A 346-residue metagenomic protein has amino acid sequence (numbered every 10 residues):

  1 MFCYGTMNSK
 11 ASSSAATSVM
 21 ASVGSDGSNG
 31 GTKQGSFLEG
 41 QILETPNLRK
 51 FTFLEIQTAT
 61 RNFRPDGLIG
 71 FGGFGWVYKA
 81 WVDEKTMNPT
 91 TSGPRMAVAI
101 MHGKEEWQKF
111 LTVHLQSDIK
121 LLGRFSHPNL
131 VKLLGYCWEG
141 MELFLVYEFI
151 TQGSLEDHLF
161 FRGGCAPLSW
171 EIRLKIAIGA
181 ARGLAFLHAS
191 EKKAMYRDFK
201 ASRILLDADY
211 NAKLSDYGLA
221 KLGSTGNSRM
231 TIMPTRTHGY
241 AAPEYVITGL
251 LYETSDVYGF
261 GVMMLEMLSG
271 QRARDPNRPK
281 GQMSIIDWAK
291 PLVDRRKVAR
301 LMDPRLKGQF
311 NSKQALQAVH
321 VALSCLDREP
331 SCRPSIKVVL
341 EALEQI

Functional and structural regions predicted by a protein language model:
M1-I42: Detector for long, low-complexity, acidic/polar, Ser/Pro/Gly/Thr-rich intrinsically disordered N-terminal regulatory
N29-I346: Conserved eukaryotic protein kinase-like
